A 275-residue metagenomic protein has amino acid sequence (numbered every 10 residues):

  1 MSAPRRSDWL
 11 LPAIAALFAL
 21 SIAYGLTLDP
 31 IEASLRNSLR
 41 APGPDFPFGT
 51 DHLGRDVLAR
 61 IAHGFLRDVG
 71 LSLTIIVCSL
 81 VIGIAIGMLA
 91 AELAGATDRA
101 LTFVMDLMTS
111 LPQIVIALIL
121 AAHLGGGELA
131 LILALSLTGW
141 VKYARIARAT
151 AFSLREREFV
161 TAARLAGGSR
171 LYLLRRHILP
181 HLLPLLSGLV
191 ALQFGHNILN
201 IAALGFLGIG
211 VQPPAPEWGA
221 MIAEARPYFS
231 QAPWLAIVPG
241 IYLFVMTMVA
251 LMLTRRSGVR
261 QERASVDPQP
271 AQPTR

Functional and structural regions predicted by a protein language model:
M1-E32, L183, M248, P273: N-terminal signal-anchor/first transmembrane alpha helix
I22-G25, S72-D106, L118: Transmembrane-helix boundary motif in ABC transporter permease subunits
E32-V77, E224-G240: Periplasmic/extracellular loop-to-transmembrane helix junction in inner-membrane transport proteins
P47, D51, E92-T97, L101-L154: Generic hydrophobic transmembrane alpha-helix motif, especially the helices
I76, M88, G126-R176, L185-N197: Membrane-cytosol interface at the C-terminal ends of specific transmembrane alpha-helices in multi-pass membrane
V115-I119, H123, G127, L131-I132 (+3 more regions): Non-cytoplasmic
T138, P184, G188-F194, P233-R275: C-terminal transmembrane helix and the adjacent membrane-cytosol boundary/short C-terminal tail of inner/organellar
